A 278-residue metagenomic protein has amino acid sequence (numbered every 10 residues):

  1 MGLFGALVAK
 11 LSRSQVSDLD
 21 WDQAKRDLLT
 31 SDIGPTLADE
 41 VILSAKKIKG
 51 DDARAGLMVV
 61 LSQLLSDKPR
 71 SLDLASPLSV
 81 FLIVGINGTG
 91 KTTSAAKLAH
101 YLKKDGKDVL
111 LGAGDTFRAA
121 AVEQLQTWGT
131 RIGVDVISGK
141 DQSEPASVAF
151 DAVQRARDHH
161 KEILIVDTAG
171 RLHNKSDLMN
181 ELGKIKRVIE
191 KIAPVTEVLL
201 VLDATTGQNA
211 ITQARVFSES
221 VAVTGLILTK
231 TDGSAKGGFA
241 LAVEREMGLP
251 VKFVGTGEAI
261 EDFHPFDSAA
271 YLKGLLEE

Functional and structural regions predicted by a protein language model:
M1-F4, T224: Feature targets compositionally biased, intrinsically disordered low-complexity regions with long contiguous runs
L3-T116, A120-Q142, A146-V166: Primarily NTPase-proximal linker/entry elements flanking Walker-type ATP/GTP-binding cores
E144-H159, H173-E277: Conserved catalytic-core segment of NTP-binding enzymes
A169-R171: Short glycine-rich anion-binding loops that position phosphate/pyrophosphate groups of nucleotides and phosphorylated
